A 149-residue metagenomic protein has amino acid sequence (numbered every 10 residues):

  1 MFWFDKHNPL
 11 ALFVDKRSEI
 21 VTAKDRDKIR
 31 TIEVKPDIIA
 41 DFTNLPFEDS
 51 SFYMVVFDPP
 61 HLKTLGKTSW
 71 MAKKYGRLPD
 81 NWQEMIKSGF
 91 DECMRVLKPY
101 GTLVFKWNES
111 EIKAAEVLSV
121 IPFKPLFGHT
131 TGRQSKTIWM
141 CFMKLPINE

Functional and structural regions predicted by a protein language model:
M1-E149: Class I S-adenosyl-L-methionine-dependent methyltransferase catalytic core
